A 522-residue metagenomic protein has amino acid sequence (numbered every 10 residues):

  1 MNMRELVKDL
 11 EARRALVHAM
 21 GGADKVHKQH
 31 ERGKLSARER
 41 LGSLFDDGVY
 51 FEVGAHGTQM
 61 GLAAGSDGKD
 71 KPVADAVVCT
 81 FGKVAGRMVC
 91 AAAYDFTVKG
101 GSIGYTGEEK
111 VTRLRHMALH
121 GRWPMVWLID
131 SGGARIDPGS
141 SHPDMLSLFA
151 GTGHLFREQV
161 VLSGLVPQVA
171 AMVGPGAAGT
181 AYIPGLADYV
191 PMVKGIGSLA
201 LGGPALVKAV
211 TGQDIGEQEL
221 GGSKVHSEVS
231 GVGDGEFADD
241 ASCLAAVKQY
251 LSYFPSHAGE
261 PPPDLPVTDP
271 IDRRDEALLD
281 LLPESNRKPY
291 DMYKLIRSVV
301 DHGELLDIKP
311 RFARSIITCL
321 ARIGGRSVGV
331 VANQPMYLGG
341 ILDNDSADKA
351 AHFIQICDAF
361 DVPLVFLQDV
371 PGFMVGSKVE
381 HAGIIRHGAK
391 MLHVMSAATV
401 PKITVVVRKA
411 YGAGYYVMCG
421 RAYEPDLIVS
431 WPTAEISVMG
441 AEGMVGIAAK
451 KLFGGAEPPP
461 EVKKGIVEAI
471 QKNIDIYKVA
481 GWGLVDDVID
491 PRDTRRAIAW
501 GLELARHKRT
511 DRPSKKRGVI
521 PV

Functional and structural regions predicted by a protein language model:
M1-V522: Ligand-binding clefts of soluble mixed alpha/beta catalytic domains
